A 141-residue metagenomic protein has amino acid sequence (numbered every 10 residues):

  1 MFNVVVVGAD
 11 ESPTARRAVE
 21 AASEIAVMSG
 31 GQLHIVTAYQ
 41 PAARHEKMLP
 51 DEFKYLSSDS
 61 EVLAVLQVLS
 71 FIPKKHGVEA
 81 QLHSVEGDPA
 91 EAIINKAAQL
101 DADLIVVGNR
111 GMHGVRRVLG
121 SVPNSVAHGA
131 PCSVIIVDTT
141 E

Functional and structural regions predicted by a protein language model:
M1-R17, H128-E141: Intrinsically disordered or low-complexity boundary/linker segments at protein termini and domain junctions
N3-D51: Small/aliphatic-rich secondary-structure junction motif
H34, Q81, I135: Conserved beta-strand positions in the Rossmann-like core of class I SAM-dependent methyltransferases
T37-Y39, G108-R110, D138-T139: Short secondary-structure boundary segments
P50-K54, Q99-D101, P123-S125: Short, hinge-like loop/turn segments at secondary-structure boundaries
E52-A64: A short acidic, glycine-rich active-site loop that binds or catalyzes chemistry on phosphate/adenosine moieties
F71-I105, E141: Structural beta-alpha unit
L104-H128: Glycine-rich, Arg-bearing micro-motifs that act as flexible, cationic patches
